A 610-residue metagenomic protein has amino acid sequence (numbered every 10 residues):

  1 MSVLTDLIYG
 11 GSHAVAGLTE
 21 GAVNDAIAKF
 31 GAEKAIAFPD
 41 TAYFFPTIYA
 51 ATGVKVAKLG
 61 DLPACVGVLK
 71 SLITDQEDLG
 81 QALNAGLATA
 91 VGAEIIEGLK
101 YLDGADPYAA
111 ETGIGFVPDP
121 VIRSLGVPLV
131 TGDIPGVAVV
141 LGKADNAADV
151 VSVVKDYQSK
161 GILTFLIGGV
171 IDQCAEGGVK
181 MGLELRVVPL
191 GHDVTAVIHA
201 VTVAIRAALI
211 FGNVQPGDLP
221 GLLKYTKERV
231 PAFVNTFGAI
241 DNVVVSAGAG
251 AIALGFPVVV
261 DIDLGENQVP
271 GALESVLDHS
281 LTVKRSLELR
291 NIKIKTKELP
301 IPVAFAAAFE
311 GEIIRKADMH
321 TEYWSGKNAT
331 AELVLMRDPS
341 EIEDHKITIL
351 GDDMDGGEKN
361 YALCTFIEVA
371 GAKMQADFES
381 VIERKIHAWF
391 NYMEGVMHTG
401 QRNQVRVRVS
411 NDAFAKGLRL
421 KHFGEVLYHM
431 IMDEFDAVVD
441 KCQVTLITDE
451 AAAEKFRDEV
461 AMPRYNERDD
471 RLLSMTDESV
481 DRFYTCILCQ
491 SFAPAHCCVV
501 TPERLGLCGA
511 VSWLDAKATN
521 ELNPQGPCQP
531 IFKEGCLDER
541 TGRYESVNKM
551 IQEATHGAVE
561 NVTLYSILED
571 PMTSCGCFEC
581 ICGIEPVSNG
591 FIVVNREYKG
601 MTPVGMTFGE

Functional and structural regions predicted by a protein language model:
M1-H387, N403-V407: Acidic, serine/proline-rich low-complexity intrinsically disordered regions
Y9, H13, E20, N24-A32 (+4 more regions): Cysteine-centered metal-binding/redox modules
